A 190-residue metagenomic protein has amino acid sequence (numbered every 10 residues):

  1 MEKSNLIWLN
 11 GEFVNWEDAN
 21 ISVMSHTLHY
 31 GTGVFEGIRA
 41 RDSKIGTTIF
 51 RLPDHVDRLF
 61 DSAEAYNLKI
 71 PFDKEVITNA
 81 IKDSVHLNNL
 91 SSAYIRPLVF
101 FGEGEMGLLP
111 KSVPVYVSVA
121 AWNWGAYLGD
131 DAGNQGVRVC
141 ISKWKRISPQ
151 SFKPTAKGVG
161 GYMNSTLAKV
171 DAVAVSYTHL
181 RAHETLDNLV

Functional and structural regions predicted by a protein language model:
M1-F72, N79-D83, M106-E184: Helix-start/capping segments and mature chain N-termini
K69-K74, H86-L98, L128-G129: Short secondary-structure capping/junction motifs at helix and strand boundaries
F100-E105: Short, internal active-site loops enriched in acidic
